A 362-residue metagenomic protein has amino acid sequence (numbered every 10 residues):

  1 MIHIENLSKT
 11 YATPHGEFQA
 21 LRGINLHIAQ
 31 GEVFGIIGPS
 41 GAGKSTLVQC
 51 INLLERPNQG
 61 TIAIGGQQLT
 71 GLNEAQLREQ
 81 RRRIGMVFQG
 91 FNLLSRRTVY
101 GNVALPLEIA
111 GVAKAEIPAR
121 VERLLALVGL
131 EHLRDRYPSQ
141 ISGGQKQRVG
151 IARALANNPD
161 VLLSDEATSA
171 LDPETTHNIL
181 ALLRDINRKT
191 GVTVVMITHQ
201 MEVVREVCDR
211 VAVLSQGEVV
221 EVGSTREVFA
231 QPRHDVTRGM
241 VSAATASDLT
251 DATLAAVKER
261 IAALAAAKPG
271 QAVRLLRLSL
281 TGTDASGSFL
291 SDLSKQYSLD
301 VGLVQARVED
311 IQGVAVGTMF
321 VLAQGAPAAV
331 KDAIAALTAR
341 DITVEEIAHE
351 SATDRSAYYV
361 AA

Functional and structural regions predicted by a protein language model:
T13-F18, L69-G85, I109-A115, V228-P232: ABC ATPase NBD coupling module
N52: Helix-to-loop junction immediately C-terminal to a conserved catalytic motif
Q67-Q68, A104, E108, A115-H132: Conserved ABC ATPase "signature" region
R136-S139, N157: Conserved signature/switch motifs of ABC ATPase nucleotide-binding domains
P173-T175: Helix N-cap at the start of a conserved alpha-helix in ABC-type nucleotide-binding domains
V204-E206: A short, surface-exposed alpha-helical micro-motif characterized by mixed small hydrophobic and charged/polar residues
V222-G223, Q231: ABC ATPase "signature
